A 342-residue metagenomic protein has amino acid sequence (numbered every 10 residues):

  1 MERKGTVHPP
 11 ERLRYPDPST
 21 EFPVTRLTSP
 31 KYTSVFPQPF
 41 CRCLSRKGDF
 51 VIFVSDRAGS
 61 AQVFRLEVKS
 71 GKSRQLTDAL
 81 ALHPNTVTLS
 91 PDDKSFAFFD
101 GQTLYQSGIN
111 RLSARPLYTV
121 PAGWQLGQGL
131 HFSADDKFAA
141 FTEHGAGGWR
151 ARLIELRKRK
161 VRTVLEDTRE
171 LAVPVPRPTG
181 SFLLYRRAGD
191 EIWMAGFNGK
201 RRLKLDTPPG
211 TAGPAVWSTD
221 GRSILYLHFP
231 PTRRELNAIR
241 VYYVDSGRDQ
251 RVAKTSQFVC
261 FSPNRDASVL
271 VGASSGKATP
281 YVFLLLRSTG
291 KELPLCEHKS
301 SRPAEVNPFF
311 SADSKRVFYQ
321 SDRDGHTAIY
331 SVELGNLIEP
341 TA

Functional and structural regions predicted by a protein language model:
E2-T25: Blade/loop signatures of beta-propeller domains
Q38-F40, A61-G101: Blade-loop segments of beta-propeller domains
C41-F50, T86-S95, F99, G129-F138 (+4 more regions): Blade-terminus and WD-like Trp-Asp/Gly-His loop motifs, strongest in beta-propeller folds
I52-A58, T77, F96-I109, A140-G147 (+5 more regions): Beta-strand C-termini and the immediately following turn/loop, strongest in propeller blades
A81-T86, S90, K94, F98-R150 (+1 more regions): Asp-box/WD-like beta-propeller blade repeats and closely related beta-sheet repeat scaffolds
L227, R234-N237, Q250-T289: Loop/turn-rich, solvent-exposed surfaces of beta-rich toroidal or solenoidal domains
A253-F261, G290-A312: Conserved blade-ending motifs and adjacent loop-strand segments that build the rim/top face of beta-propeller domains
E305-A342: Blade-level signature of beta-propeller repeat domains, shared across WD40, Kelch, NHL, RCC1 and BNR/Asp-box propellers
